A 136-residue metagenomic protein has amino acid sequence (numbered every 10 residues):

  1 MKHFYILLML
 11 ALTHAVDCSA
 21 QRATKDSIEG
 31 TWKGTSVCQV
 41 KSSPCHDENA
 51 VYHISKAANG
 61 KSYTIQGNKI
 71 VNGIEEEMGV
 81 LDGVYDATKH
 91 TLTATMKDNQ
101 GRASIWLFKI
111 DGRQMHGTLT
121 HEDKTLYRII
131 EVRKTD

Functional and structural regions predicted by a protein language model:
M1-F4: Positively charged n-region of N-terminal signal peptides that target proteins for export
I6-H14: Bacterial N-terminal signal peptides
A15-V16, S43: Short, low-complexity, intrinsically disordered N-terminal segments
C18-A20: Boundary at the C-terminal end of the N-terminal hydrophobic targeting segment
R22-H53, V84-D136: Beta-sheet ligand-binding and adhesion/scaffold domains
S43-D82: N-terminal glycine/threonine-rich, aromatic-flanked beta-hairpin/loop signature
